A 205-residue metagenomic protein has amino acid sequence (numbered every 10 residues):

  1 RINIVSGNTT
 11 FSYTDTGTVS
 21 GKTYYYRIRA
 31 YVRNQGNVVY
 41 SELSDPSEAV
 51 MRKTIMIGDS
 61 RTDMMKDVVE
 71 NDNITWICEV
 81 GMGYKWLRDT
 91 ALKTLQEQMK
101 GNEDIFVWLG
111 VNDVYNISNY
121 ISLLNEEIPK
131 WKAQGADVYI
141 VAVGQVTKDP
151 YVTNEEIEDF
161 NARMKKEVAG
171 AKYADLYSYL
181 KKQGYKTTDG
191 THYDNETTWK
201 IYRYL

Functional and structural regions predicted by a protein language model:
R1-I4, N37: Surface-exposed loop/edge segments in extracytoplasmic proteins
T9-T14: Short S/T/G- and acidic-enriched coil/turn segments that sit immediately N-terminal to beta-strands in beta-sandwich
D15-V38: Beta-strand-rich modules
Y31-M51: Extracellular fibronectin type III
R52-E126, T147-D149, E155: Conserved SGNH/GDSL esterase-like catalytic core that processes O-acyl groups on lipids and polysaccharides
N112, P129-E158: Active-site segments of SGNH/GDSL-like serine hydrolases that catalyze O-acetyl group transfer/hydrolysis on lipids
L124-P129, N161: Generic structural signal for well-ordered alpha-helices, preferentially at hydrophobic/aromatic core positions
D149-L205: Catalytic His-Asp segment of secreted/periplasmic serine-dependent ester chemistry enzymes
